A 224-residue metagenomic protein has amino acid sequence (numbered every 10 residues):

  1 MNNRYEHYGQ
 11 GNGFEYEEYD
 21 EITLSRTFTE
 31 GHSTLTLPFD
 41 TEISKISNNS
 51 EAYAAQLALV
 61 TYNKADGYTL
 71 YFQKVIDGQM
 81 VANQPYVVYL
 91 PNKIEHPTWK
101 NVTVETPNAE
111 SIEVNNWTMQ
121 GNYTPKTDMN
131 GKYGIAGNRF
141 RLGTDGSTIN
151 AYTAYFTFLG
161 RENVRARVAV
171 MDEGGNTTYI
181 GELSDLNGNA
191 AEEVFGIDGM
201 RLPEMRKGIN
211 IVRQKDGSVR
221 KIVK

Functional and structural regions predicted by a protein language model:
M1-E51, K74-I180, I222-V223: A short, polar beta-strand/turn micro-motif
F14-E15, A65-G67, A190-E192: A short linear-motif detector with a strong N-terminal bias
F39, F72, D185-G188: Generic detector of low-complexity/intrinsically disordered segments and short hydrophobic N-terminal stretches
S50, T61, G175-K224: C-terminal outer-membrane/trafficking sorting elements
A52-Q56, R167, G188-N189: N-terminal cationic amphipathic segment used for targeting or macromolecule association
Y53-A58, K64, Y86: Contiguous mid-protein beta-loop-alpha structural module that forms a pocket-lining wall or clamp of enzyme active
T61-Q73: Conserved AWS/pre-SET-to-SET junction and N-terminal core of the SET lysine methyltransferase domain, specifically
